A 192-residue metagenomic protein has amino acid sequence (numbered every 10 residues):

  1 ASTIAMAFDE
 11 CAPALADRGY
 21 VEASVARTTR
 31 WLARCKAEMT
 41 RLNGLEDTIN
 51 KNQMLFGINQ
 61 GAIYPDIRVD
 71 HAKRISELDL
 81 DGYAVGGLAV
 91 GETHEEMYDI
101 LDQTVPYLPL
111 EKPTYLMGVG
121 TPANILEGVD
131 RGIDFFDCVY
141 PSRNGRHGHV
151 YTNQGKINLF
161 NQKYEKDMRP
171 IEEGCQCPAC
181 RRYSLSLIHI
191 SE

Functional and structural regions predicted by a protein language model:
A1-T48, Q162-E165: Non-catalytic, usually N-terminal nucleic-acid engagement modules in DNA/RNA processing proteins
A26, K73, L185-S186: Active-site-proximal helix/loop capping residues that flank conserved catalytic or ligand/cofactor
E38, L42-G44, N50-I171: Glycine-rich phosphate/ribose-binding loops and adjacent secondary-structure elements that form binding surfaces
G174: Residues immediately within or flanking Cys/His clusters that coordinate Zn2+ in small zinc-binding modules
C177: Short cysteine-rich clusters marking metal-coordination/redox-active sites
R181: Cys/His-coordinated zinc-binding microdomains
S186-E192: Residue-level detector of conserved catalytic or cofactor/ligand-binding positions in enzyme active sites
